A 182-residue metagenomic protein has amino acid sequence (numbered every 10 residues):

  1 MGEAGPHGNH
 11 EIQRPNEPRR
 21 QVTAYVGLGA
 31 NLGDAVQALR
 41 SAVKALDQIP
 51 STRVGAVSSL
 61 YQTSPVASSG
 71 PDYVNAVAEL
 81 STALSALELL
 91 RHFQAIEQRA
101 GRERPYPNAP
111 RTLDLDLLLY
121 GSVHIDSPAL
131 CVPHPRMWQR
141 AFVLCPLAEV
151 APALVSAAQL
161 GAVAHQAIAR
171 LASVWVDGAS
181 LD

Functional and structural regions predicted by a protein language model:
G2-T52, S58-Q62: N-terminal beta1-alpha1 ligand-phosphate binding loop
H10-N16, A56, T63-V74, L84 (+1 more regions): Flexible, gly/pro- and Lys/Arg-enriched active-site loops
T23-V26, A42-P50, S81-L89, P110-L115: A generic short-segment signal for beta-strand/edge and adjacent turn/coil regions
L28-A30, T82, A148: Short, structured patches in soluble enzyme cores that scaffold and shape functional sites
